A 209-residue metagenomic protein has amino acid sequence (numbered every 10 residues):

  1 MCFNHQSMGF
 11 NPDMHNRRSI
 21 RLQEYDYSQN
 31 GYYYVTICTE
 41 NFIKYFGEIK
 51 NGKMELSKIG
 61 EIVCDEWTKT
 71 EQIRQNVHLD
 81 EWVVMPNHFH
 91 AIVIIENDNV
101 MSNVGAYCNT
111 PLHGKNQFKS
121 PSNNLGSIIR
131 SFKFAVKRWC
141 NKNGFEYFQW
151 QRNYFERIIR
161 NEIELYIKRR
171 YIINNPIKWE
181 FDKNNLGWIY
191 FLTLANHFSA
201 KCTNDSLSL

Functional and structural regions predicted by a protein language model:
M1-L209: Short catalytic/metal-binding and nucleic-acid-binding patches
